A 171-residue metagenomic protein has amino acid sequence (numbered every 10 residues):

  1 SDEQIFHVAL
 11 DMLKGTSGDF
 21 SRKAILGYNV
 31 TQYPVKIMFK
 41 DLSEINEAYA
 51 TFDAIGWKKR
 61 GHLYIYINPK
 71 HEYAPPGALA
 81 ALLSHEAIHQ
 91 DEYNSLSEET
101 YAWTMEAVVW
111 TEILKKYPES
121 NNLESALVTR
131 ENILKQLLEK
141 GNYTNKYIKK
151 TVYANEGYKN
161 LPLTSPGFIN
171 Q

Functional and structural regions predicted by a protein language model:
S1-Y64, N122: Auxiliary, metal-adjacent structural segments of Zn-dependent hydrolase domains
L10, K14, E131, K135-L138 (+1 more regions): Residue-level detector of alpha-helical secondary structure
E44, D91-E92, Y101-E106, P118 (+1 more regions): Charge-dense, intrinsically disordered terminal/linker segments
I65-E72: Long amphipathic alpha-helical segments with strong coiled-coil/leucine-zipper propensity
Y73-A78, L82, L96-S97: Soluble non-cytosolic domains of exported or imported proteins
A81-Y93: Active-site recognition of the HExxH zinc-binding catalytic motif
N94-I133: Post-HExxH zinc-binding segment in Zn-dependent metallohydrolases
E139-Q171: Pan-zinc metallopeptidase signature
